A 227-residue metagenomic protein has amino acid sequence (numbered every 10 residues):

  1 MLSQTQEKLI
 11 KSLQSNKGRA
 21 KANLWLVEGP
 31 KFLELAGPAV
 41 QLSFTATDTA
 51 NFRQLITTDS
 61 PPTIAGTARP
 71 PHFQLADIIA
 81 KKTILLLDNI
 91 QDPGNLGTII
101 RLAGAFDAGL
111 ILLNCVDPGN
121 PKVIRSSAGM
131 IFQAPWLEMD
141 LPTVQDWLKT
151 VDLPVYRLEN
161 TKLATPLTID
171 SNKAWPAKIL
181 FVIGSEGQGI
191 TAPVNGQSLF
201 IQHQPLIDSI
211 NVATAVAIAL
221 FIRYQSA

Functional and structural regions predicted by a protein language model:
M1-T45, C115-G119: Boundary-proximal intrinsically disordered activation/regulatory segments immediately upstream of a helical core
A20-L24, V40-L42, A108-L110, Q133-A134 (+1 more regions): Short active-site oxyanion
G29, Q91-T98, I210-A215: Amphipathic alpha-helical repeat scaffolds
A46-T49, T67, L113, M139 (+2 more regions): Generic beta-sheet signal
T49-F73: Glycine/small-residue-rich loop that forms an oxyanion/phosphate-binding "nest" at active or ligand-binding sites
G66, L102-A105, N120-F132, T191-A227: Structured adenosyl-cofactor binding patch, chiefly the S-adenosyl-L-methionine
I78-K162: RNA substrate-binding interface of SAM-dependent RNA methyltransferases
R157-D208: Active-site/ligand-binding-proximal alpha/beta "capping" segment
